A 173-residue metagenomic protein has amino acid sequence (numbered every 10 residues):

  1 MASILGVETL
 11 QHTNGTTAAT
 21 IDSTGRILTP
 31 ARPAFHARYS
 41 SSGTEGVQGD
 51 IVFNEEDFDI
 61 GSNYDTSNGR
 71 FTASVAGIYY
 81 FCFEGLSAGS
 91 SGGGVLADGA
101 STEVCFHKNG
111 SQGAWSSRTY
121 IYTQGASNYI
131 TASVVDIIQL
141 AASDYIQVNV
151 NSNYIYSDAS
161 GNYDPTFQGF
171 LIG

Functional and structural regions predicted by a protein language model:
L5, T13-T16, I27-G173: Extracellular jelly-roll beta-sandwich "head" domains, especially the C-terminal globular C1q domain
H12, D22: Acidic surface patches and DE-rich sequence motifs
